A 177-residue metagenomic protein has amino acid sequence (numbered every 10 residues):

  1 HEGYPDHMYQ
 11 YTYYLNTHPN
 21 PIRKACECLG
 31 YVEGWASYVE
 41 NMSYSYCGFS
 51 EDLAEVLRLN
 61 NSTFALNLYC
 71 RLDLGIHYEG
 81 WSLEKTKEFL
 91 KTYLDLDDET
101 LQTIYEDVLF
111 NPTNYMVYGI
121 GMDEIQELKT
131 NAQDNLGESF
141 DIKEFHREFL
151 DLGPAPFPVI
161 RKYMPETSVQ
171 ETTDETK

Functional and structural regions predicted by a protein language model:
E2-K177: N-terminal maturation segment of proteins
